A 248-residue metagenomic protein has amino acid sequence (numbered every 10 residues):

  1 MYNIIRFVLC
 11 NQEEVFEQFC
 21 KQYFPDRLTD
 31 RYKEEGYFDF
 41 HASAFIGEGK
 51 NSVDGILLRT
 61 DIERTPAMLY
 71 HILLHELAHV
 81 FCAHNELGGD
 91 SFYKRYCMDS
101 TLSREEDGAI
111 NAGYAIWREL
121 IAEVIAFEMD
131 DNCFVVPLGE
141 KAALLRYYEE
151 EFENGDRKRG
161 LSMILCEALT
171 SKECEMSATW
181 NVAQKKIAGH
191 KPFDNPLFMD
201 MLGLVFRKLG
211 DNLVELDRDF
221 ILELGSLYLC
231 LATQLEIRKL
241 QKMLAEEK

Functional and structural regions predicted by a protein language model:
M1, G49, A112-R118: N-terminal "first-domain core" detector
M1-V8, E13-Q18, Y23: Zn2+-dependent metallopeptidase catalytic core
M1-Y2, L87-G89, D131-V135: Surface-exposed helix-capping loop/turn segments at secondary-structure junctions
P25-L73, L77-H84: Active-site scaffold of zinc-dependent metalloenzymes
A67-M68, A83-W117: Post-HEXXH active-site segment of zinc metalloproteases
H75, I116-L120, V124-F127: A structural signal for well-ordered alpha-helical segments within the folded catalytic domains of diverse enzymes
I125-E151: Short helix/loop segments within enzyme catalytic domains that coordinate or immediately flank catalytic cofactors
A142-K248: Pan-zinc metallopeptidase signature
